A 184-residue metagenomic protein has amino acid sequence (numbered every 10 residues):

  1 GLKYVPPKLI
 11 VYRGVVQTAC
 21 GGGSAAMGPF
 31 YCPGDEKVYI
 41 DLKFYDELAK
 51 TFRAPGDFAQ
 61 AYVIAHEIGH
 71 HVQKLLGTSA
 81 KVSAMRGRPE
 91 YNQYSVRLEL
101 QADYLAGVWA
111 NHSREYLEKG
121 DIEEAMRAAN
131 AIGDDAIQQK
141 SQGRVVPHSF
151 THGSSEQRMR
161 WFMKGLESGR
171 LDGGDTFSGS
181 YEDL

Functional and structural regions predicted by a protein language model:
G1-Y4, Q93, R97-Q138: Short helix/loop segments within enzyme catalytic domains that coordinate or immediately flank catalytic cofactors
L2-K3, G23-S24, F30-G34, A54-P55 (+1 more regions): Extracellular/periplasmic catalytic domains that process cell-envelope and extracellular macromolecules
R13, L42-F44, L76-G77: A mature extracytoplasmic/lumenal domain signature
G14-D41: Catalytic zinc-binding patch centered on the HExxH motif and its immediate surroundings that defines zinc-dependent
I40, Y62-L75, A102-D103, G107: Active-site recognition of the HExxH zinc-binding catalytic motif
F44-Y62, E90-V96: Short pre-active-site segment immediately N-terminal to the catalytic Zn-binding motif
I68-S83, S113-R114: Catalytic Zn2+-binding segment of zinc metalloproteases
G133-L184: Pan-zinc metallopeptidase signature
